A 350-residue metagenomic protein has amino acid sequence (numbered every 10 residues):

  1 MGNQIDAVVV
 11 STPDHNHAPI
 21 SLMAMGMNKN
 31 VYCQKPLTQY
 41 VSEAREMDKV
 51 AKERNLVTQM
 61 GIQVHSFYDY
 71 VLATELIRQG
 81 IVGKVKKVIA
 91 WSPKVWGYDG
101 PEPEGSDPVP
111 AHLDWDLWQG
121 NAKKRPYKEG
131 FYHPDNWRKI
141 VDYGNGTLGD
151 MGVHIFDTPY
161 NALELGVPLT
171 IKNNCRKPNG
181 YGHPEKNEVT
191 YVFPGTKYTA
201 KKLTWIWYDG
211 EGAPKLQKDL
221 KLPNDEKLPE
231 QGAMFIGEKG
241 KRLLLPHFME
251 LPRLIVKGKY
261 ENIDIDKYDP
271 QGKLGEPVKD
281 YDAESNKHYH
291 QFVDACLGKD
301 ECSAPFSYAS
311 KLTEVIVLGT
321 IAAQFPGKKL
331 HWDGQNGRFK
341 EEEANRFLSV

Functional and structural regions predicted by a protein language model:
G2-Q4: Alpha-helix C-terminal capping/helix-to-coil transition sites in glycosyltransferase folds
A7-V9: N-terminal Rossmann-like NAD(P) cofactor-binding module of classical short-chain dehydrogenase/reductase
T12-H15: N-terminal glycine-rich "phosphate-gripper" loop used for MgATP/nucleotide binding and carboxylate activation
H17, S66-D69, S285, Y289: Conserved donor sugar-nucleotide recognition element shared by glycan-biosynthetic enzymes
A18-S66, G80, G327: Beta-strand-loop-alpha-helix segment that lines the small-molecule cofactor/substrate pocket of alpha/beta enzymes
V57-Q59, V64-N173, K177-Y181, V189 (+5 more regions): Predominantly a Rossmann-like dinucleotide-binding segment in NAD(P)-dependent oxidoreductases
P126-F131, Y143-L163, P184-E188, G195 (+1 more regions): C-terminal helical cap and adjacent loop that interface with cofactors, partners, or active-site loops
L203-A213, Q217-L222, Q231-A233: Phosphate/diphosphate-binding loops
